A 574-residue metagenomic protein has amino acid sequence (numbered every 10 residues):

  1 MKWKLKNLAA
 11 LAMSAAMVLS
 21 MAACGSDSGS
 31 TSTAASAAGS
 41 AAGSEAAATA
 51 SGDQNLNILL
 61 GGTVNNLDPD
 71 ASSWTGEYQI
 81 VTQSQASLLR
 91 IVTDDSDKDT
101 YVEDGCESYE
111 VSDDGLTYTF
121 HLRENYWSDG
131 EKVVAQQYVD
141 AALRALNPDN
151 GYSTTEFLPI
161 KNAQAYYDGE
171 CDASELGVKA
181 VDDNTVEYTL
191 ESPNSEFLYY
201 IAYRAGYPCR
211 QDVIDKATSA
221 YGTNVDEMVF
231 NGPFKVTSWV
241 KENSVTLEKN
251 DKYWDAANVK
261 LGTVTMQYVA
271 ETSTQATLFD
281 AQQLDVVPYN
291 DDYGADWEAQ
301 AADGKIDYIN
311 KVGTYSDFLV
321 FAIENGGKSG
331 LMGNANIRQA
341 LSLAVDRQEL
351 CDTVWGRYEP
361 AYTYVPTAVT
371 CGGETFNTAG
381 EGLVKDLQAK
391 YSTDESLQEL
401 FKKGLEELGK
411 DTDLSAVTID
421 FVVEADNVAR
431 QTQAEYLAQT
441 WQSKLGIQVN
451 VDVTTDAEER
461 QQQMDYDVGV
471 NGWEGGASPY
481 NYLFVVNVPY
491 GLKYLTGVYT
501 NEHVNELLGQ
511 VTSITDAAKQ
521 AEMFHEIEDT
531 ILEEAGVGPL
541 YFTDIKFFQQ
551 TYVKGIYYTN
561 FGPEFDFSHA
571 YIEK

Functional and structural regions predicted by a protein language model:
L59-D113, V229-F230: N-terminal lobe/hinge region of extracytoplasmic solute-binding protein
T93-S96, L190-V259, T263: Gly/Pro-rich hinge or "lid" segments in bacterial periplasmic/extracellular proteins
E107-E156, E187, L331-G333, R338-A340: Aromatic- and charge-enriched surface segment that lines or borders ligand/interaction sites
V134-A141, D183-T189, G232-P233, L261-T263 (+3 more regions): Alpha-helical secondary-structure segments
T154-D212: Surface-exposed binding/hinge segments that line and control ligand-binding clefts or catalytic entry sites
V225, K252-E298: Ligand-site clamp/hinge motif
S342-F376, A429-A438, Q462-K574: Detector for C-terminal structural segments
Y358-G404, D426-R430: Structural transition elements
